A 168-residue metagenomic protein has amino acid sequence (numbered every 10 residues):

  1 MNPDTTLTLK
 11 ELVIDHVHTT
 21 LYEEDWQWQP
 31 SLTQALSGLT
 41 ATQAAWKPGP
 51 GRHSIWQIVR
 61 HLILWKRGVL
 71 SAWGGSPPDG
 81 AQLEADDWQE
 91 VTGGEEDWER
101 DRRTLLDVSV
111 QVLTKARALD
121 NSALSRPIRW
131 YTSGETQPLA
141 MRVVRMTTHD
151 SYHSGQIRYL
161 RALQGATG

Functional and structural regions predicted by a protein language model:
P3-L36, A41-Q89, I128-G168: Short, contiguous alpha-helical
Q89-P127, M141-M146: Acidic/histidine-rich alpha-helical segments that form the ligand environment of transition-metal centers
